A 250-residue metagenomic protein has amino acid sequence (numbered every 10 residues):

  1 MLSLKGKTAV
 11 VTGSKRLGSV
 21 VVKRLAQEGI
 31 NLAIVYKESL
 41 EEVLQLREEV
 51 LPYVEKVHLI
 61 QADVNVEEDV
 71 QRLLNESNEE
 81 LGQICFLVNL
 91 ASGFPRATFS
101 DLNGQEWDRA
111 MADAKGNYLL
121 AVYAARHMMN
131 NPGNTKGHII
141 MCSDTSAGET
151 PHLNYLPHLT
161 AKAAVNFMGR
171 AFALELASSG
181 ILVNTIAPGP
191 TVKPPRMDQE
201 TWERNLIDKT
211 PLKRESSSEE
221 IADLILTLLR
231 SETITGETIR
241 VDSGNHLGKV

Functional and structural regions predicted by a protein language model:
L2-A33: Canonical Rossmann dinucleotide-binding motif of NAD(H)/NADP(H)-dependent dehydrogenases/reductases, specifically
I30-L44: Conserved glycine-rich Rossmann-like NAD(P)H-binding loop of the short-chain dehydrogenase/reductase
Q71, S92-R109, N130, N154-P157 (+1 more regions): Conserved mid-core segment of classical short-chain dehydrogenase/reductases
C85, G93, S100-L119, I140 (+2 more regions): Catalytic Tyr-X3-Lys loop
F94, G133-A164, G169-S178, P190: Catalytic loop of short-chain dehydrogenase/reductase
A112-G133, A173-L174, L226, R230: Amphipathic alpha-helical dimer-interface segment in Rossmann-like NAD(P)H-dependent oxidoreductases
A177, L182, T235-E237: Short, small/polar-rich loop/turn modules that mediate ligand/substrate recognition or access, typified
S217-V241, H246: C-terminal substrate-recognition "lid" of short-chain dehydrogenase/reductases
